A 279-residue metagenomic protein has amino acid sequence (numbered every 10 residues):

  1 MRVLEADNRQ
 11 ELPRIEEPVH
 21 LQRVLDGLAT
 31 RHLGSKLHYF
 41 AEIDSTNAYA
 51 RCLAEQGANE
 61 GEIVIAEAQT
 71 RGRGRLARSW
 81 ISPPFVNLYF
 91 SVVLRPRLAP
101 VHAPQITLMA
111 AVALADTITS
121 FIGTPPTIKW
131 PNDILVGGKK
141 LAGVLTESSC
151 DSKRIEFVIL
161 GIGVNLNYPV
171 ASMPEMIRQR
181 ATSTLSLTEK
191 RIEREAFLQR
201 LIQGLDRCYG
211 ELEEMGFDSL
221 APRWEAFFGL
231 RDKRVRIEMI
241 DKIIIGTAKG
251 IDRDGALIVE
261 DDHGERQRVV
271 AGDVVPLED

Functional and structural regions predicted by a protein language model:
M1-I15, H32, P100-H102, L108-P126 (+1 more regions): Long, positively charged amphipathic alpha-helical accessory segments at protein N-termini or as interdomain linkers
M1-S120, K140, I192: N-terminal lobe of the biotin/lipoate ligase/transferase fold
A41, I128-W130: Short loop/edge segments at beta-strand edges and connector loops that shape dinucleotide/nucleotide cofactor-binding
D133: Conserved active-site carboxylates
